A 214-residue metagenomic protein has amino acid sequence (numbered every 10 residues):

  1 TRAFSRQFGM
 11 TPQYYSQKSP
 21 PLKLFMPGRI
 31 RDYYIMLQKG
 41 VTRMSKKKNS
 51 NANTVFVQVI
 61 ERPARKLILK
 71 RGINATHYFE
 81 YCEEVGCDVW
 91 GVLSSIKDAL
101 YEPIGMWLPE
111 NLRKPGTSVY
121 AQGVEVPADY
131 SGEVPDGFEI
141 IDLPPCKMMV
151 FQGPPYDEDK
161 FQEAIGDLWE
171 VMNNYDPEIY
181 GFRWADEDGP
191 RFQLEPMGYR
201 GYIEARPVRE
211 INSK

Functional and structural regions predicted by a protein language model:
T1-K214: A solvent-exposed interaction/effector surface
